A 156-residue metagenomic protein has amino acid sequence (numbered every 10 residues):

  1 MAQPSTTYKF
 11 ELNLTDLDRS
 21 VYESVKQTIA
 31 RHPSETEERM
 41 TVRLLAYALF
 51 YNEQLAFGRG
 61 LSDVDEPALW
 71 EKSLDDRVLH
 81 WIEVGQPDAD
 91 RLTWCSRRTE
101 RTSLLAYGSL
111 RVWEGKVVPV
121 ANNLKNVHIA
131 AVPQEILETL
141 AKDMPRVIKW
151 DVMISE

Functional and structural regions predicted by a protein language model:
A2-H32, R101-S103, S109-E156: Helix-rich interaction surfaces within compact, conserved domain-sized segments that mediate assembly or partner
D16-L61: Acidic-basic catalytic patches of nuclease active cores, encompassing PD-(D/E)XK and other metal-cofactor nuclease
N52, T99-E100: Short, well-ordered alpha-helix to beta-strand connector turns
L55-L74: Long amphipathic N-terminal alpha/beta scaffold segment
V64-E66, R77, R97-T99: Short connector loops at helix/strand junctions that flank enzyme active sites, especially segments positioning acidic
L69-E71, D76-R91: Conserved catalytic cores of phosphodiester-cleaving nucleases, focusing on short active-site segments
L92-S96, S109: Short Lys/Arg-rich amphipathic alpha-helical segments
